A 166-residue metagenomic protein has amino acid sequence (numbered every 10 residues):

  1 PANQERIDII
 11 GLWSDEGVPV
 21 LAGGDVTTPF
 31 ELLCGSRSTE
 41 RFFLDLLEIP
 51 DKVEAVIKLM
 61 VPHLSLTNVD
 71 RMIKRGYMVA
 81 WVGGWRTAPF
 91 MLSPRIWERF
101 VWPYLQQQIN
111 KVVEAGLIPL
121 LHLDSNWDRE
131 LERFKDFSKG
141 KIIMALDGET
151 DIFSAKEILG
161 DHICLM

Functional and structural regions predicted by a protein language model:
P1-M166: Active-site loop segments of alpha/beta catalytic cores
